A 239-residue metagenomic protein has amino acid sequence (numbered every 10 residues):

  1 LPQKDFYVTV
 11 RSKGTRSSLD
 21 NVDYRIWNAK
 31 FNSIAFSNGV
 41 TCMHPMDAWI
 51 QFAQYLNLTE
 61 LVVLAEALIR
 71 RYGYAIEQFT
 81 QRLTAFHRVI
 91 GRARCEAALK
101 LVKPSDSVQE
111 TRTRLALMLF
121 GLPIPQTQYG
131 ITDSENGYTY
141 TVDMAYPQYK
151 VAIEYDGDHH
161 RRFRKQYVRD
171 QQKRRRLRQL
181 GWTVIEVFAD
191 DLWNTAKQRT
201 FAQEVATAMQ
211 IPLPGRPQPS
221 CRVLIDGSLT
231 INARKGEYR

Functional and structural regions predicted by a protein language model:
L1-I90, Q210-R239: Short gly/ser-rich loop at a beta-strand->alpha-helix junction or flexible surface loop bordering the NTP-binding
I69-R239: Surface segments flanking catalytic/ligand-binding clefts of nucleic-acid enzymes
